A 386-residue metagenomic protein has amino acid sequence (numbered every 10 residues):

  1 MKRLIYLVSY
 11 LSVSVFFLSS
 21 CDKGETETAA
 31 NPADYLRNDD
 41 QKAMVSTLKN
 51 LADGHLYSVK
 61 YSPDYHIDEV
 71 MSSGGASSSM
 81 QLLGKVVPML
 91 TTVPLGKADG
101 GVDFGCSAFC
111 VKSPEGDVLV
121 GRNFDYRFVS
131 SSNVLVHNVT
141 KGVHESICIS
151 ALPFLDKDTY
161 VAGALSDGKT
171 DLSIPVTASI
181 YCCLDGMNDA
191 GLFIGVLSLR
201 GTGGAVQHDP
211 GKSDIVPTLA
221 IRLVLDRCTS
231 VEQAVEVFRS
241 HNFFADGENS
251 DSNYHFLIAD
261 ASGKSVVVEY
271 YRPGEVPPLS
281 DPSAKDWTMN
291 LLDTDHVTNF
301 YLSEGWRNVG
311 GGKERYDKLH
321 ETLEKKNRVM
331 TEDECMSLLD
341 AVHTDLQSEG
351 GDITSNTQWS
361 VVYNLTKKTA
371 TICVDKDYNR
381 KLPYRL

Functional and structural regions predicted by a protein language model:
M1-L4: Positively charged n-region of N-terminal signal peptides that target proteins for export
V8-F17: Bacterial N-terminal signal peptides
C21-T229, F243-F244, R328-L386: N-terminal mature-domain region immediately after signal-peptide cleavage in secreted/organellar precursors
R222-L225, V235-F238, H320: Non-transmembrane alpha-helical segments in soluble domains of secreted/periplasmic/extracellular proteins
E232: Acidic, metal/cofactor-coordinating or nucleic-acid-engaging core segments within structured domains
E236-G247, F256: Secretory/export targeting leaders with adjacent low-complexity proregions
S250-S303: Extended amphipathic alpha-helical segments with heptad-repeat/coiled-coil character used for oligomerization, fusion
G312-E334: Long, charge-rich alpha-helical interaction segments
